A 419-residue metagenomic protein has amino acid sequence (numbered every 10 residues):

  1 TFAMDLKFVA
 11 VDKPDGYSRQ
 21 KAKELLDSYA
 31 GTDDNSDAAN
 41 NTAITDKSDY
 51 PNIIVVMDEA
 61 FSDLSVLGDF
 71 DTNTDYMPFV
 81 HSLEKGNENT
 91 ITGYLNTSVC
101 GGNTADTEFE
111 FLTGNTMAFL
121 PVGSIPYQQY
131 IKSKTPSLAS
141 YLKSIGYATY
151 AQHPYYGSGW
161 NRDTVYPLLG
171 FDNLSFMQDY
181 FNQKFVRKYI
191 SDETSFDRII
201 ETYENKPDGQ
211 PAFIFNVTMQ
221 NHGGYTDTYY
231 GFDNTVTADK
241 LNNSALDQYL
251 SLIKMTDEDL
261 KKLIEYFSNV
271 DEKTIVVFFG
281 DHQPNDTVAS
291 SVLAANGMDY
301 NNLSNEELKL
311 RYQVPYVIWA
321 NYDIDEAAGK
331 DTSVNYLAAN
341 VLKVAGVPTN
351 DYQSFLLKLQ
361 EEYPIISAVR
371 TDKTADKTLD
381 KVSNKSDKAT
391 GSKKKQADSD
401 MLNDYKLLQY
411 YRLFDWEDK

Functional and structural regions predicted by a protein language model:
V11-P14: A nucleotide-sugar donor-handling region in carbohydrate enzymes
K23-A30, D34-D49, V55-D58, D63-K419: Solvent-exposed soluble domains appended to multi-pass membrane proteins
